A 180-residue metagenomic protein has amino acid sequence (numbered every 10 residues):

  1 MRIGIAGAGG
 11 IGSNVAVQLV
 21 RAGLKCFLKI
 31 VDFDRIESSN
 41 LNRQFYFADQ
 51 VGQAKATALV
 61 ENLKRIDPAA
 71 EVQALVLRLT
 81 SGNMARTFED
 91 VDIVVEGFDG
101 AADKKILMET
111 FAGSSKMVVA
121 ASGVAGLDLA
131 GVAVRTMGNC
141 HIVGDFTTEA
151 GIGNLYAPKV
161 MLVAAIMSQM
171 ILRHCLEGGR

Functional and structural regions predicted by a protein language model:
M1-R180: Adenine nucleotide-associated cytosolic modules
